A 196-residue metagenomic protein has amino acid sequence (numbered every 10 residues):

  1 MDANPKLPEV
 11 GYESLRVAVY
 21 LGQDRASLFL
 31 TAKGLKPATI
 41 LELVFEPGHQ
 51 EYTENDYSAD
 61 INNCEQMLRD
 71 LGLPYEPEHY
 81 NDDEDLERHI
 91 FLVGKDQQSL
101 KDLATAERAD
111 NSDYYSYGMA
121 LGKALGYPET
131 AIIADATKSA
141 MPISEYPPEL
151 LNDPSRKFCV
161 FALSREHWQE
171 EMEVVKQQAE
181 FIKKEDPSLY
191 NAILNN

Functional and structural regions predicted by a protein language model:
M1-A109, A120, Y127-N196: A conserved ligand/cofactor-binding region detector
Y115, M119-G122: An amphipathic, hydrophobic-aromatic interaction surface with interspersed Lys/Arg that forms lipid/phosphate-bearing
